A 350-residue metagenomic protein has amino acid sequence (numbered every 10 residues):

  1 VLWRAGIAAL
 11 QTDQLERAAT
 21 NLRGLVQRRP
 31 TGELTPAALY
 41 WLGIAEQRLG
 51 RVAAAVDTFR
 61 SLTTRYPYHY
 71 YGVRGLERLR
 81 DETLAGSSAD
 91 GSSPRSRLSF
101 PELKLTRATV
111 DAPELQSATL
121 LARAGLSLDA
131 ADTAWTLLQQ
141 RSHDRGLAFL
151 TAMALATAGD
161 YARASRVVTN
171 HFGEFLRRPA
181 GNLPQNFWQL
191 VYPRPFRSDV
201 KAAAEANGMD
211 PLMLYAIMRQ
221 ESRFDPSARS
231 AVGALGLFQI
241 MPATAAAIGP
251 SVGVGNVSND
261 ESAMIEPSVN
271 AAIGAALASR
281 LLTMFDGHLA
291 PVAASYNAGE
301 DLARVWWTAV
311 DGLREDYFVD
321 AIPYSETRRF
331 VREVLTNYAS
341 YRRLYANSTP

Functional and structural regions predicted by a protein language model:
V1-W3, A8, T12-R23, Q27-Y40 (+7 more regions): Catalytic glycan-binding domains that act on GlcNAc-containing polysaccharides
R107-T136: Alpha-helical segment of the N-proximal tetratricopeptide repeat
